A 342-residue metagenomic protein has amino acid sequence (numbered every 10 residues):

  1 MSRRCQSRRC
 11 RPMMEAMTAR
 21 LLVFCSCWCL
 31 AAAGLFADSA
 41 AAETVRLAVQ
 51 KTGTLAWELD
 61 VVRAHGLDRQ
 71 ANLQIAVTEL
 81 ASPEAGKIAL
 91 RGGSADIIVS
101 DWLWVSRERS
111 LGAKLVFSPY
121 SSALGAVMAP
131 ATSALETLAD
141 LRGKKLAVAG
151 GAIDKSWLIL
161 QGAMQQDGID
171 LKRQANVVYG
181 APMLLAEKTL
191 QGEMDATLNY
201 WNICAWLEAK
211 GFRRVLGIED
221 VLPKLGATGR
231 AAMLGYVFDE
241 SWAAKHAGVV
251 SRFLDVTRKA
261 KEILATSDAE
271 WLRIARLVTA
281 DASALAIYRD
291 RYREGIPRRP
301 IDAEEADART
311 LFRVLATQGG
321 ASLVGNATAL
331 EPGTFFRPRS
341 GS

Functional and structural regions predicted by a protein language model:
L22-G34: Bacterial N-terminal signal peptides
F36-A42: Boundary at the C-terminal end of the N-terminal hydrophobic targeting segment
E43-K172, N176-Y179, K188-Q191, D195-W201 (+1 more regions): Short, glycine-/small- and polar/acidic-enriched structural segments that line small-molecule recognition paths
W102-L103, M183-A275: Pocket-lining segment of extracytoplasmic ligand-binding domains
S121-V127, S133, F212-R213, A232-Y236 (+2 more regions): Small-molecule pocket liners
A243-A321: Secondary-structure end/capping motifs
R309-S342: Conserved C-terminal helix/tail region of periplasmic/extracytoplasmic solute-binding proteins
